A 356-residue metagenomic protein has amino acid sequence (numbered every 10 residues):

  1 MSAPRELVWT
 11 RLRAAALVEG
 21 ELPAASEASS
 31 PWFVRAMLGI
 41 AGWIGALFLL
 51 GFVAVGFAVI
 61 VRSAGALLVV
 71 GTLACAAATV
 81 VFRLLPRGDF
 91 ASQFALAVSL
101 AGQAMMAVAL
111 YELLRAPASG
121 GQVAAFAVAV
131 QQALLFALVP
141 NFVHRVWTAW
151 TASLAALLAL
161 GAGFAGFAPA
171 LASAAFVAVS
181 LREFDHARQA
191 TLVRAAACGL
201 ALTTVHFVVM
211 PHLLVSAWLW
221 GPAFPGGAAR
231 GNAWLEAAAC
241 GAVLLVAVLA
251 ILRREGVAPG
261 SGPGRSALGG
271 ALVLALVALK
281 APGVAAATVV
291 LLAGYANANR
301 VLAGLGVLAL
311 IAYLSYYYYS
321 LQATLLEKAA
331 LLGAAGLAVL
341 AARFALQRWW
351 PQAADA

Functional and structural regions predicted by a protein language model:
M1-A356: Alpha-helical multi-pass membrane segments and their bilayer interfacial helix-loop junctions
